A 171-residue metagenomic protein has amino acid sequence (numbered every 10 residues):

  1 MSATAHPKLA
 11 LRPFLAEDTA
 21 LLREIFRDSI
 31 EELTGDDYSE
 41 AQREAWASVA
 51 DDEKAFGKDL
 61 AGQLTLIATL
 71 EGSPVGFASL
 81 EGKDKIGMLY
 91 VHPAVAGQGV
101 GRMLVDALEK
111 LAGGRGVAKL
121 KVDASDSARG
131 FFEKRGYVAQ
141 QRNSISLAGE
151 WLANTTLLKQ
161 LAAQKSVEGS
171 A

Functional and structural regions predicted by a protein language model:
M1-A20, A163-A171: Conserved N-terminal entry element of GNAT/NAT acetyltransferase domains
A5, G62, K85, A118 (+1 more regions): Exposed loop/turn and edge beta-strand positions of beta-sandwich/beta-sheet ligand-binding modules
P13-E17, E24-A96, V105-A107, L111 (+4 more regions): Acetyl-CoA-dependent GNAT
G99: Conserved G/P- and acidic residue-centered "switch" motifs that form tight phosphate/ATP-binding loops in soluble
K121-D123, V138-T156: Conserved catalytic-core motifs of GNAT/GCN5-like acyltransferases
F132-E133, Y137: Conserved active-site tyrosine of GNAT-family acetyltransferases
